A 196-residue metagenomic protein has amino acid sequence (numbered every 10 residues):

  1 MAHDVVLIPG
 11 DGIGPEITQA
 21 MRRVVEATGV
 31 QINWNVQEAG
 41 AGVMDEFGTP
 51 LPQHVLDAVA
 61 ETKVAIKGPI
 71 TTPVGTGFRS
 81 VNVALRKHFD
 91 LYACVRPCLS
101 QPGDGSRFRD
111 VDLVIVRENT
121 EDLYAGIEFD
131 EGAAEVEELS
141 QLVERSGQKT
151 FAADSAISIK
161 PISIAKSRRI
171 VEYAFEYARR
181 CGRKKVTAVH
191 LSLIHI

Functional and structural regions predicted by a protein language model:
M1-A2, V59-E61, T150, V171 (+1 more regions): Glycine-rich phosphate/diphosphate-binding loops that line cofactor/substrate pockets in enzymes
A2-E38: N-terminal phosphate-binding or glycine-rich loops at protein starts, especially the Walker A/P-loop of NTPases
D4-G10, A65-P69, V186-S192: Short glycine-rich or small-residue beta-strand-to-loop segments that form or flank ligand, phosphate, metal/Fe-S
D11-G14, K63, V116, A174: Buried hydrophobic positions in well-ordered alpha/beta secondary-structure cores of metabolic enzymes
I32-P52: N-terminal beta-loop-helix "entrance" segment that forms/cooperates in small-molecule cofactor or anionic ligand
I32-V36, R180-V189: Flexible, glycine/charged-enriched surface loops at secondary-structure junctions
D45-R145, S155-K160: N-terminal glycine-rich phosphate/adenylate-binding segment common to multiple enzyme folds
I194-I196: Conserved small/polar residues in nucleotide/adenosyl-binding loops
